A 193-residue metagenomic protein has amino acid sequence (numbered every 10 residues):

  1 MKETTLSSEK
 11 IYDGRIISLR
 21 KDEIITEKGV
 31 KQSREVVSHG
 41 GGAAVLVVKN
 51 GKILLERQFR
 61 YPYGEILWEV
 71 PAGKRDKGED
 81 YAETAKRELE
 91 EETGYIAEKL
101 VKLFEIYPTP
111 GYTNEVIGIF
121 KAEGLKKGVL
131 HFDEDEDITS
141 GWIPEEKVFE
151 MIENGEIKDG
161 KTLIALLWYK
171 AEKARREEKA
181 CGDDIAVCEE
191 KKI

Functional and structural regions predicted by a protein language model:
K2, A43-R87, E134, I193: Conserved Nudix-box catalytic region and its N-terminal flanking loop in Nudix hydrolases and closely related
T4, I96-L103: A short coil-to-beta-strand element that immediately follows conserved catalytic motifs
S7-A44, K49: Acidic, metal-coordinating catalytic segment for phosphate/diphosphate chemistry, firing primarily on the Nudix
D13, S18-R20, G41, T113-V116 (+1 more regions): A generic structural signal for well-ordered coil/turn residues at beta-strand boundaries that shape enzyme active-site
K21-K28, I106-G128, G141: Active-site-adjacent beta-strand/loop module that shapes the phosphate/pyrophosphate-binding cleft
L54, E69, E88-E90, V101-K102 (+1 more regions): Conserved beta-strand segments that form the floor/walls of ligand-binding pockets within enzyme and binding domains
I66, K77, D135-I193: Nudix hydrolase/Nudix homology domain
E79-E83, E92-E98: Beta-rich strand-turn-strand
